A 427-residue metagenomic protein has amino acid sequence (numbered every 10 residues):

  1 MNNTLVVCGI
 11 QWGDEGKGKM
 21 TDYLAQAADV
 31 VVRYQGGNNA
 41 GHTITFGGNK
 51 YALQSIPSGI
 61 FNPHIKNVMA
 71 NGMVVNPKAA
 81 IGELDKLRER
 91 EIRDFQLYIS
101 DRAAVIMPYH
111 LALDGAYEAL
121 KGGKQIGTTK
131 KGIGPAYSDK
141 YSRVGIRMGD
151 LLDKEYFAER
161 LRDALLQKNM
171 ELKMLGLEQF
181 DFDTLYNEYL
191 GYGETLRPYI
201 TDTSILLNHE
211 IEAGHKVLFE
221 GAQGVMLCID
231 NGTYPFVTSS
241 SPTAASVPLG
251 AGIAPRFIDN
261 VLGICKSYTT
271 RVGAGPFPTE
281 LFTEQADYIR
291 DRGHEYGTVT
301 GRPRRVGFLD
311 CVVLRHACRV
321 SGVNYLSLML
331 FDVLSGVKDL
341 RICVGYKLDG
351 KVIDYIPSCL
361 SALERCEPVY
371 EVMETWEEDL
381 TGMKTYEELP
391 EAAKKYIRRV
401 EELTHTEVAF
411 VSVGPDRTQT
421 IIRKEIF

Functional and structural regions predicted by a protein language model:
M1-F427: Non-transmembrane, aqueous-exposed alpha-helical and coiled segments at domain scale
